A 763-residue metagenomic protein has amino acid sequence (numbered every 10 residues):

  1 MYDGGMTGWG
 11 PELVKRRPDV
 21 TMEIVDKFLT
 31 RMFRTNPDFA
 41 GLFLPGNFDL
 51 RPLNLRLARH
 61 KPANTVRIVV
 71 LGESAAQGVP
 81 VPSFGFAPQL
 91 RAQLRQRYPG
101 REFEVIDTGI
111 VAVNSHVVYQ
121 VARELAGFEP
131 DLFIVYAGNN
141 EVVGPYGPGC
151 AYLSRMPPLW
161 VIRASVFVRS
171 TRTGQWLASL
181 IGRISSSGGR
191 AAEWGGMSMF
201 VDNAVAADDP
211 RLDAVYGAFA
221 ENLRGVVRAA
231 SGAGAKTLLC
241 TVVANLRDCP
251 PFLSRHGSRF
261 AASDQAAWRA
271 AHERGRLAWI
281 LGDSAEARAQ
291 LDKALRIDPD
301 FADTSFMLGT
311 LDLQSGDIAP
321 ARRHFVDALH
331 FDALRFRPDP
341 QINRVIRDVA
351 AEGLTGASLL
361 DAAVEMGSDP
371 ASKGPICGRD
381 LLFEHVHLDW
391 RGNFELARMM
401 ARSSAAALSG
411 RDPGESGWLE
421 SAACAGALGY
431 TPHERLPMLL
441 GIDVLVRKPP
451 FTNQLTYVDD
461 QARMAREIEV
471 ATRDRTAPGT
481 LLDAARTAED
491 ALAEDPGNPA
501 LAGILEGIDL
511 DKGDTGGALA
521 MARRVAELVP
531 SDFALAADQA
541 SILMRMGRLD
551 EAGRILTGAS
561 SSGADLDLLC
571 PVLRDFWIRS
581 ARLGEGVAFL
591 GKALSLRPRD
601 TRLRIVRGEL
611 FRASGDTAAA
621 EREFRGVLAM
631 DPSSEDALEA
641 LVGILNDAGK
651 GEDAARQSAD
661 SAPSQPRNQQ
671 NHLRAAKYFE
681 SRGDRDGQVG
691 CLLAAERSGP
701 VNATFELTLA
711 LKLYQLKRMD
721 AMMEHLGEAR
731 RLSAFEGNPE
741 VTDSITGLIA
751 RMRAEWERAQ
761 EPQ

Functional and structural regions predicted by a protein language model:
T7-Y98: Membrane/wall-proximal cationic-aromatic binding patches
P130, P299, A333, P496 (+7 more regions): Short coil turns that delineate tetratricopeptide repeat
G138-D348, E365-C377, R402, A406-D495: Serine-dependent acyl-ester chemistry module
W268, A302-D303, P499-A500, F533-A534 (+6 more regions): Helix-start (N-cap) detector for alpha-helical repeat units in TPR-like alpha-solenoids, especially tetratricopeptide
E273, M307, I504, D538 (+6 more regions): Canonical tetratricopeptide repeat
I280, Q314, D511, R545-M546 (+7 more regions): Register position in tetratricopeptide repeats
